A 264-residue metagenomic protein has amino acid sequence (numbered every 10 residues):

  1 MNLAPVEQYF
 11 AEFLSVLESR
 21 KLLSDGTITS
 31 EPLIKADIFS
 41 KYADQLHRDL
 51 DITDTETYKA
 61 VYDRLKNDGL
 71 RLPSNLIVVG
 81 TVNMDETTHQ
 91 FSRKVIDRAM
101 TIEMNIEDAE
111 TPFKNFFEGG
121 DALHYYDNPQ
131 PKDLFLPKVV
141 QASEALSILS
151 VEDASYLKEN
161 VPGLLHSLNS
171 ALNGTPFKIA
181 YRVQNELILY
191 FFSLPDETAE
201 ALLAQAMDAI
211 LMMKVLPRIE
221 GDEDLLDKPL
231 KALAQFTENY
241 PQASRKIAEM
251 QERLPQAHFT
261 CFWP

Functional and structural regions predicted by a protein language model:
M1-P264: C-terminal regulatory/interaction module of P-loop NTP-utilizing enzymes
